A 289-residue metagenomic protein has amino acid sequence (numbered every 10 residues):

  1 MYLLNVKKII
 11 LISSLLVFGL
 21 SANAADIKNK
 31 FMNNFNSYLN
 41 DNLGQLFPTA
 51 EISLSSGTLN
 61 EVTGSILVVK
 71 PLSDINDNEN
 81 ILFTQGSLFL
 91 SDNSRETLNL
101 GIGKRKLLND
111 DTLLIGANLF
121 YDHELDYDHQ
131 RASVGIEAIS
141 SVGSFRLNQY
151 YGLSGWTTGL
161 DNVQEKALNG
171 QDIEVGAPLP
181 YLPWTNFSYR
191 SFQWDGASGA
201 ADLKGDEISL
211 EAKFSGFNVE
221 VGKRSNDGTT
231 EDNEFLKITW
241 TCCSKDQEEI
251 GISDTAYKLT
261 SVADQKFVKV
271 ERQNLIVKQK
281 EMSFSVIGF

Functional and structural regions predicted by a protein language model:
Y2-A24: Classical Sec-dependent N-terminal signal peptides that target proteins to the secretory pathway
A25-L43, L153-S188, F192-A200, K213-E220 (+1 more regions): Flexible, glycine-rich linker and terminal segments associated with outer-membrane beta-barrel/transport systems
A25-R95, E271-R272, K278-F289: Outer-membrane beta-barrel initiation region
Y38-L39, V62-D77, E96-D110, A132-Q149 (+4 more regions): Feature captures outer-membrane beta-barrel proteins of Gram-negative bacteria and organelles
L43-E51, S56-L59, I75-I81, I102-K104 (+4 more regions): Extended interaction regions within the primary functional domain
F47-S56, E79-S91, L113-E124, V134 (+4 more regions): Transmembrane beta-strand segments that form the barrel wall of outer-membrane beta-barrel proteins
L54-G64, L88-N99, H123-Q130, D195-K204 (+1 more regions): Solvent-exposed loop/turn segments connecting transmembrane beta-strands in outer-membrane beta-barrel proteins
